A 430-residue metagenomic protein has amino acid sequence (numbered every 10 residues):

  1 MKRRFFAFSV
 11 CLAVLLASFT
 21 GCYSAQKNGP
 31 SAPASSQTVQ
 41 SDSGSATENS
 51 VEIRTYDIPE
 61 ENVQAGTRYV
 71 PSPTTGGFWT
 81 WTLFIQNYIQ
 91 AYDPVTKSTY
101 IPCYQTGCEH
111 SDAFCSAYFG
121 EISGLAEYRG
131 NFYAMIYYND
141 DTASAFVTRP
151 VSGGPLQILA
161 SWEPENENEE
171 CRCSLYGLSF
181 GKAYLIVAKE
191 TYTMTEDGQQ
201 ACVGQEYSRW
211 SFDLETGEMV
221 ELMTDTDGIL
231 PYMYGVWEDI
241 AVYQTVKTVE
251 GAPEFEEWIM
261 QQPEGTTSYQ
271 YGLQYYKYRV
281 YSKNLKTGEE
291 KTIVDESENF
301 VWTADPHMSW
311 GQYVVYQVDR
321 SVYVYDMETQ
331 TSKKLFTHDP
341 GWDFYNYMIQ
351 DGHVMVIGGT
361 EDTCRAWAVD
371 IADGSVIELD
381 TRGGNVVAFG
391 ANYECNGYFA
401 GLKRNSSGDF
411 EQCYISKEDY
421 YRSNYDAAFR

Functional and structural regions predicted by a protein language model:
M1-F5: Positively charged n-region of N-terminal signal peptides that target proteins for export
F6-L15: Sec-dependent N-terminal signal peptides
A17-G21: C-terminal motif of bacterial Sec signal peptides marking the signal peptidase cleavage site
Y23-A25: Bacterial signal peptide processing site
D42-V63, Q86-D112, D140-N166, T193-T226 (+4 more regions): Surface-exposed loop/turn elements that mediate protein-protein interactions on large endomembrane-trafficking
S50-Y88, Y234, Y276, H307-W310: N-terminal export/targeting and maturation segments
V63-T75, D112-E127, N166-F180, D227-D239 (+3 more regions): Repeated scaffold domains used in trafficking and secretory/extracellular systems, primarily beta-propellers
W79-F84, Y133-M135, Y184-V187, V242-T245 (+3 more regions): Residue position within the beta-strands of beta-propeller blades
